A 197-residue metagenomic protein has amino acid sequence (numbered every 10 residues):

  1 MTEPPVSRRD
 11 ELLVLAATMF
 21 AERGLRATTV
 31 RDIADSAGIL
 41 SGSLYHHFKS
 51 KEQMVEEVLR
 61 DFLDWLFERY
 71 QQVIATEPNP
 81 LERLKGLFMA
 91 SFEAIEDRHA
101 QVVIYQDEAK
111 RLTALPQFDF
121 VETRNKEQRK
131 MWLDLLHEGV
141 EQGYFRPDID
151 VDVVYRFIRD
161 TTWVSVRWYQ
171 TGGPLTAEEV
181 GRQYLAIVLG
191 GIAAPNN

Functional and structural regions predicted by a protein language model:
T2, A90-E93, D97, R129-Q142 (+1 more regions): C-terminal peripheral helix-coil segments that are non-catalytic and often amphipathic
R8-E11, L15, M19-Q53, E57: Helix-turn-helix
E22-R26, E77, R98, Q142 (+1 more regions): Short coil/turn segments at alpha/beta junctions that flank glycine-rich nucleotide-binding fingerprints
E57, Q71-Q101, Y155-I158, G181: Hydrophobic alpha-helical connector segments
D64-F67, Q71, D97-A100, L115-Q142 (+3 more regions): Amphipathic alpha-helical packing segments from all-alpha helical-bundle domains
E96-P116, R167: Amphipathic alpha-helical segments used for helix-helix packing
